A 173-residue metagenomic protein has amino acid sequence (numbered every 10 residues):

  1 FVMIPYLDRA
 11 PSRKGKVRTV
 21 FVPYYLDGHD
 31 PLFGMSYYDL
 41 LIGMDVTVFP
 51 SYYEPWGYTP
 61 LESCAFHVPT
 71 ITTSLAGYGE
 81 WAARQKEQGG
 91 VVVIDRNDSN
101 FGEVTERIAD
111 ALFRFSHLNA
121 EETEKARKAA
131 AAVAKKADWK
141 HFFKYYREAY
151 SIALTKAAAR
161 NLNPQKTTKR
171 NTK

Functional and structural regions predicted by a protein language model:
F1-D39, V93: Nucleotide-activated donor-binding/catalytic signature segment of Leloir-type glycosyltransferases, i.e., the conserved
I42: Structured loop/turn residues at beta-strand edges in well-structured enzyme cores
V46, P50-K128, A132-K136: Catalytic binding pocket for nucleotide-activated donors in carbohydrate/polymer assembly enzymes
W139-K173: C-terminal alpha-helical cap of glycosyltransferases
